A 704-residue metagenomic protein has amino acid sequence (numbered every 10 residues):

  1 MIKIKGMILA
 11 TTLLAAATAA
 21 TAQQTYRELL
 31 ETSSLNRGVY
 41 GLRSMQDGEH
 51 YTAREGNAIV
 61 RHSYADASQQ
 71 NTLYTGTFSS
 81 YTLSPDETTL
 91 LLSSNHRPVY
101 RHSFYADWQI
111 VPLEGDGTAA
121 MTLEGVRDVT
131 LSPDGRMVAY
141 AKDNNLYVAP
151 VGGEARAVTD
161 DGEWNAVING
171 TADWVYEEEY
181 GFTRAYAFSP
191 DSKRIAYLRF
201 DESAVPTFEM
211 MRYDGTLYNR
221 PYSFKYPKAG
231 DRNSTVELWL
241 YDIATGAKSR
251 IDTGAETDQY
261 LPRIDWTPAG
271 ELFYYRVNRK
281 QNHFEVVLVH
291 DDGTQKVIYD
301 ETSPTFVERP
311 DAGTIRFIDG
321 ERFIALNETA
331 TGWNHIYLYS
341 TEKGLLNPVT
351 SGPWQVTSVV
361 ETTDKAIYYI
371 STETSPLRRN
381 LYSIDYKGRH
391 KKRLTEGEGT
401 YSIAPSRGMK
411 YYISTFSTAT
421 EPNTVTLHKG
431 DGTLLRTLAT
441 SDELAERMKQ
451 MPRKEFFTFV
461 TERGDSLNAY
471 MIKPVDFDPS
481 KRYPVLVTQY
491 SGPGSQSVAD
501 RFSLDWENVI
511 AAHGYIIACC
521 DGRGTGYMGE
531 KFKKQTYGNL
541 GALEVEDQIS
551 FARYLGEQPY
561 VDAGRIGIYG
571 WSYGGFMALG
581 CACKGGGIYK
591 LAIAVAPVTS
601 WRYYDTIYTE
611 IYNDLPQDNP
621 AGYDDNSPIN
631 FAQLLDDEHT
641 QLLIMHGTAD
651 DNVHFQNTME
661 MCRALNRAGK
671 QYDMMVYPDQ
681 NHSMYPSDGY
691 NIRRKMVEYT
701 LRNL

Functional and structural regions predicted by a protein language model:
R37-G41, F78-Y81, T171-D191, R263-I264 (+1 more regions): Signature of short aromatic-glycine-proline-rich micro-motifs recurring in repeat-based ectodomains
V39-R43, E49-I59, S80, L91-S93 (+13 more regions): Non-catalytic accessory segments flanking enzyme active sites
Q46-D47, P85-D86, P133-D134, P190-D191 (+4 more regions): Residue-level detector of Asp-centered blade-edge/turn motifs that repeat once per structural unit in beta-propeller
T52-N57, S63, L83, L91-H102 (+15 more regions): Beta-strand C-termini and the immediately following turn/loop, strongest in propeller blades
S68-R97, T122-R127, T302-T305, P353: Blade-loop segments of beta-propeller domains
N95-D107, R156-Y186, R194-I251, T433-L444 (+1 more regions): Predominantly five- to eight-bladed beta-propeller fold
L198-L346: Beta-propeller domains
S402-L704: Serine-hydrolase catalytic core recognition
